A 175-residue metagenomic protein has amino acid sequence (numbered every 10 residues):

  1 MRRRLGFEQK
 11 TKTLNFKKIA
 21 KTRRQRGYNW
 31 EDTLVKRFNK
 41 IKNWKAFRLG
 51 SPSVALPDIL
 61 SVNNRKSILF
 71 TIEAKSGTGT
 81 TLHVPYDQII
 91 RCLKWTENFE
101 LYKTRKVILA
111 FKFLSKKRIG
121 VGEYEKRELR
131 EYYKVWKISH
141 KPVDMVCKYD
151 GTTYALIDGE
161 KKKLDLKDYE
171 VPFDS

Functional and structural regions predicted by a protein language model:
M1-G50: Acidic-basic catalytic patches of nuclease active cores, encompassing PD-(D/E)XK and other metal-cofactor nuclease
R2-R4, K21-Q25, K106-S175: Domain-level recognition of nuclease-like catalytic cores that cleave nucleotide substrates
A20-K21, S76-T80: Surface-exposed cleft-lining segments at the edges of enzyme active sites
F38, I59-S61, I68-T78: Conserved catalytic cores of phosphodiester-cleaving nucleases, focusing on short active-site segments
R48, E73, L109-F111: Structural signal for conserved beta-strand scaffold positions within catalytic alpha/beta enzyme cores
S51, N64-R65: Short polar/acidic secondary-structure junctions
S53-L56: Short acidic/glycine-enriched loop/turn segments that link adjacent beta-strands
L82-L114, I119: Short, charged, amphipathic alpha-helix that recurs within catalytic cores of restriction-modification and other
